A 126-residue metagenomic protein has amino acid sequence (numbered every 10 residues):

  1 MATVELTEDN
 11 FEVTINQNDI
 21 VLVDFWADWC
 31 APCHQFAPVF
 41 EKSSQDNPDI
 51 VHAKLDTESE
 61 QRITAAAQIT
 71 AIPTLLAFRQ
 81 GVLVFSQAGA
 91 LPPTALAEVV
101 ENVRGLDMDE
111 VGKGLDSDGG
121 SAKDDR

Functional and structural regions predicted by a protein language model:
T3-V21, Q61: A short beta-strand-turn-helix
E5-L6, F25, F36-R62, I69-I72 (+1 more regions): Thiol-based oxidoreductase modules, predominantly thioredoxin-like and allied folds used for disulfide exchange
V13-T14, I63-A66, V99: CheY-like receiver
C30-C33: Short cysteine clusters
R79-E110: Non-catalytic, surface beta->alpha helical segment in thiol-disulfide oxidoreductase systems
L115-R126: Short acidic DE-rich linear segments
